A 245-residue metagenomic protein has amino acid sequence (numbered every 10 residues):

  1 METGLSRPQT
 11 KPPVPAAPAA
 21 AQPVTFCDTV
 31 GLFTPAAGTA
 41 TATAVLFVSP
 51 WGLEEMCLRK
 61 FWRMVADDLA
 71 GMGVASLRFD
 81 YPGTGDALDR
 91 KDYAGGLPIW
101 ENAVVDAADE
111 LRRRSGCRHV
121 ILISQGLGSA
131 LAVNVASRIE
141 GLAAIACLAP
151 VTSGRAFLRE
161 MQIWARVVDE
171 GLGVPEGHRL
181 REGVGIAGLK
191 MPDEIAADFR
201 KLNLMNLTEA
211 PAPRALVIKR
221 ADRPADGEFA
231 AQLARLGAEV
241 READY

Functional and structural regions predicted by a protein language model:
E2-T43: N-terminal cap/lid segment of alpha/beta-hydrolase-fold proteins
P23, H119, I139-Y245: The alpha/beta-hydrolase serine catalytic core
A37-D80: Short, surface-exposed "cap/lid" segments of acyl-processing enzymes
V74, F79-T84, P150, Y245: Active-site loop/turn elements of alpha/beta-hydrolase fold enzymes, especially the short glycine-/histidine-rich
F79-G95: Glycine-rich "HGGG/HGxG" loop immediately N-terminal to the catalytic nucleophile of the alpha/beta-hydrolase
D92-R114: Alpha/beta-hydrolase active-site loop
L122-A132, A149: Gly/Ala-rich beta-loop-alpha elbow adjacent to hydrolase catalytic centers
N134-R138: Active-site signature of alpha/beta-hydrolase-fold catalytic machinery across serine- and Asp/Cys-nucleophile hydrolases
